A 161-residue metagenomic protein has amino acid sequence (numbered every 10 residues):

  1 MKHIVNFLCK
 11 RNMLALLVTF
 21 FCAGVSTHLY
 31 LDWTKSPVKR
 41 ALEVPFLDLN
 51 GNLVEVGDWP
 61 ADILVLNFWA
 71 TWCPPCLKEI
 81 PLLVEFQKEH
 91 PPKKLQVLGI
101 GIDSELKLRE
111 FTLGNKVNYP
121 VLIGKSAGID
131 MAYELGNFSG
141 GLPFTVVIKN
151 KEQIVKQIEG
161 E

Functional and structural regions predicted by a protein language model:
M1-L47: N-terminal targeting signals for export/organelle localization
E43-L64, A132: A short beta-strand-turn-helix
E55-P74, L83: Short active-site neighborhood of thiol/selenol oxidoreductases, capturing the structured segment around
W59-D62, P92, N118, G140: Active-site acidic short loop of glycosyltransferases
V65-L66, V97, T145: Hydrophobic beta-strand anchors of alpha/beta hydrolase catalytic cores
K78-K116, S126-Y133: Structural microenvironment flanking redox-active thiols in thiol-disulfide oxidoreductases
L113-N118, G124-E161: Thiol/disulfide oxidoreductase modules built on the thioredoxin-like
